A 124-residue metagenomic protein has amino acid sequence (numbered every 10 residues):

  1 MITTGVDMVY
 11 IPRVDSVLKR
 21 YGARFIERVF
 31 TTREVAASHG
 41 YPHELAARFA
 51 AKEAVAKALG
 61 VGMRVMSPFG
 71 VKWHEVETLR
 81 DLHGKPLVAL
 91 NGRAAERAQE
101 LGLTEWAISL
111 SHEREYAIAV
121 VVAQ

Functional and structural regions predicted by a protein language model:
M1-Q124: Core catalytic alpha/beta fold that binds nucleotide/phospho-ligands
